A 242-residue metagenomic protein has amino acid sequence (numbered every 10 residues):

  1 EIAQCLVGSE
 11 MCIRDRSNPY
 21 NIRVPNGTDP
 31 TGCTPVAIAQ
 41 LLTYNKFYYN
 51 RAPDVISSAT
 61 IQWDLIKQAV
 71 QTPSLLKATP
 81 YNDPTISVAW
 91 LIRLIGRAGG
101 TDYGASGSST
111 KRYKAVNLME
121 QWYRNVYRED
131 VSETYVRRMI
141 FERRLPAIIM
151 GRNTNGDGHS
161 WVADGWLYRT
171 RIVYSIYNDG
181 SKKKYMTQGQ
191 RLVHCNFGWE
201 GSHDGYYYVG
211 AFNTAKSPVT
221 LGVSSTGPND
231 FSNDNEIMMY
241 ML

Functional and structural regions predicted by a protein language model:
E1-G8, C12-I13: Single conserved hydrophobic/aromatic residue that forms the stacking wall/gate of nucleotide- or nucleobase-binding
A3, P30, T34, H159: Hydrophobic (often cysteine-bearing) scaffold residues that line and stabilize catalytic clefts of nucleotide/cofactor
P25-D29: A conserved hydrophobic secondary-structure block that centers on an alpha-helix together with its immediately flanking
T31, P35-E129: Cysteine-nucleophile protease catalytic domains, especially the papain-like/related folds used in DUB/UBL proteases
Q40, F47-Y49, G100-A105, S132-E133 (+3 more regions): Solvent-exposed loop/turn segments at secondary-structure junctions within structured extracellular/periplasmic domains
Q121-L192, N196: Active-site-adjacent substructure of cysteine-protease-like catalytic cores
N178-S181, H194, G201, G205-L242: Noncatalytic regulatory segments and standalone regulatory/sensor domains
